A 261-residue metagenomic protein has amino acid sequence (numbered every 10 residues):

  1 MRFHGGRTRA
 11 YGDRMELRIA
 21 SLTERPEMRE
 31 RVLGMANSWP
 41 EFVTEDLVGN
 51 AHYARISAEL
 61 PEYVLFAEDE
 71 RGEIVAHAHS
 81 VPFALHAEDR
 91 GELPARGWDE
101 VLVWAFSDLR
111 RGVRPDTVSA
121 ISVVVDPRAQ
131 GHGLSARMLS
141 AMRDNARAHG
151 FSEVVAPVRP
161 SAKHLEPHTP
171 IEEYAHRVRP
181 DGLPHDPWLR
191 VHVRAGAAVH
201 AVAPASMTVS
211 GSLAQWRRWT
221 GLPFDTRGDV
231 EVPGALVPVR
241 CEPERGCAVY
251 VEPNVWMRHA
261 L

Functional and structural regions predicted by a protein language model:
M1-R14: N-terminal amphipathic/basic-hydrophobic helices that include classical n-h-c signal peptides and signal-anchor
Y11-G97: Short amphipathic alpha-helix that is part of the acyltransferase structural core
E62-F66, H77, T117, S122 (+1 more regions): Short hydrophobic/aromatic beta-strand element in the GNAT-like acyltransferase core that lines or flanks the acyl-donor
H79-S122, P160-H185, A203-C247: Conserved acyl-donor/pantetheine-binding loop and adjacent beta-alpha core of acyl/acetyltransferases and related
V125, G131-A148, E153-A156: Conserved acetyl-CoA-binding loop-helix of GNAT-fold acetyltransferases
L189: ATP phosphate-binding glycine-rich loop and adjacent ATP-lid/helix-beta elements within ATP-binding kinase/ATPase
V193-A201: Conserved acetyl-CoA-binding loop of GNAT-fold acetyltransferases
R258-L261: Short beta-strand-to-coil "C-cap" segments at the C-terminal boundary of structured domains/repeats, marking
